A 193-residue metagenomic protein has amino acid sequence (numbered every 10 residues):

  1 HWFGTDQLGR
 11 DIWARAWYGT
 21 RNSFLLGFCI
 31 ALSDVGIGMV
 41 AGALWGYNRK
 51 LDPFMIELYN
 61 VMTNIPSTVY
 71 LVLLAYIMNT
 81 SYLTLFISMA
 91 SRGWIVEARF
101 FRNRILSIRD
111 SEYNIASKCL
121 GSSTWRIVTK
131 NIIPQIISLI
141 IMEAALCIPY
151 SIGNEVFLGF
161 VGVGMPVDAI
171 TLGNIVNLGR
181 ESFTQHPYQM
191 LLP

Functional and structural regions predicted by a protein language model:
H1-A14, G162-V163: Short membrane-interfacial helix/loop motifs at transmembrane-helix boundaries
W2, D6, S33-G38, A43-Y47 (+2 more regions): Generic hydrophobic transmembrane alpha-helix motif, especially the helices
I12, A16, T20, F24 (+7 more regions): Hydrophobic alpha-helical elements at and bordering transmembrane segments of multi-pass membrane proteins
I12-L44: Transmembrane alpha-helix signature in integral membrane proteins
A43, V72-Y76, L85, M89 (+4 more regions): Transmembrane alpha-helix boundary and packing residues in multipass membrane permease domains and related
R49, M78, Y82, S88-R92 (+2 more regions): C-terminal transmembrane helix and the adjacent membrane-cytosol boundary/short C-terminal tail of inner/organellar
A75-N79, I105, G153-L192: Glycine-rich helix-loop "coupling/hinge" segments at transmembrane-helix boundaries in multipass transporters
